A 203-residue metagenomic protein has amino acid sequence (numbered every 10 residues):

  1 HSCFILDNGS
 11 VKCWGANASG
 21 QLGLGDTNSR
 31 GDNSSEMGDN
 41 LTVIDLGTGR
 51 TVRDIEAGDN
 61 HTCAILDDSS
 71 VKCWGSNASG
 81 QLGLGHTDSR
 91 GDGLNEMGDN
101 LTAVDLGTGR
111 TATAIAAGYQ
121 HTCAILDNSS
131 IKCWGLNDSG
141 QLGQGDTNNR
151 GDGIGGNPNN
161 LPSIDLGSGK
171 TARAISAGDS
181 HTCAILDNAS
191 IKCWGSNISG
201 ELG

Functional and structural regions predicted by a protein language model:
H1-F4, C13, H61-A64, C73 (+4 more regions): Conserved core positions of repeat-based scaffolds
G15-M37, G75-M97, G135-N157, G195-G203: Short glycine/serine- and acidic-residue-enriched loop/turn motifs that recur at repeat junctions
T51, G58-D59, T111, G118-Y119 (+2 more regions): Beta-rich catalytic cores
